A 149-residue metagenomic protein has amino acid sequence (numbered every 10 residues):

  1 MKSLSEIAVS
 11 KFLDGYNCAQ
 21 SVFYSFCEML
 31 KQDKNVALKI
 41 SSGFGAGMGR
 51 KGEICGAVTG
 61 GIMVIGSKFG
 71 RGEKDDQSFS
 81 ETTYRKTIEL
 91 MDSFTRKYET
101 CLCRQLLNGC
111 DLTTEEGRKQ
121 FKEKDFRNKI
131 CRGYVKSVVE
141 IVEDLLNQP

Functional and structural regions predicted by a protein language model:
M1-D14: Polybasic, low-complexity association/targeting segments
C18, C55, C103: Short cysteine clusters
S25-G43, L112-E115: Acidic-glycine-rich active-site phosphate/pyrophosphate-binding loop
M29-K39, S67-K86: Phosphate-handling active-site elements
F44-K51: Transmembrane alpha-helix interface/packing and boundary motifs in multi-pass membrane proteins, characterized by
G52-M63: Conserved phosphate/anionic-ligand binding catalytic regions in large, soluble enzymes, centered on
Y84-P149: C-terminal binding/interaction regions
